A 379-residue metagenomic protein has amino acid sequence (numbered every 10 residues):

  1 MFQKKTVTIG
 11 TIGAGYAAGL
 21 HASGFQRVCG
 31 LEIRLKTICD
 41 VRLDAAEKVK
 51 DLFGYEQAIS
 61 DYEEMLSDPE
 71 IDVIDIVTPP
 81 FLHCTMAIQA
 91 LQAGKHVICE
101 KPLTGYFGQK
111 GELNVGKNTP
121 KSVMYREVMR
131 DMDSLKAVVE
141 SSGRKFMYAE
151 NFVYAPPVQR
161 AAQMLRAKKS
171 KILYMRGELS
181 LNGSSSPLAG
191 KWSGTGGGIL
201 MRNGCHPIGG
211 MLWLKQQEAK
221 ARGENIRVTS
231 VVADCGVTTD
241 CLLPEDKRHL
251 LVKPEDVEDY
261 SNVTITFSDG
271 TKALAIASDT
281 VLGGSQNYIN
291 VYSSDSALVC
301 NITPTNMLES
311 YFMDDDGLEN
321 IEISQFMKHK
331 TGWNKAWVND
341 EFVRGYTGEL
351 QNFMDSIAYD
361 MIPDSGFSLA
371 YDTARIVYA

Functional and structural regions predicted by a protein language model:
M1-F53: N-terminal Rossmann-like dinucleotide-binding module
M1-Q3, V73-D75, S141-R144, N352-A379: C-terminal helix-rich "cap/oligomerization" subdomain common to oxidoreductases
V73, C84-E150: Beta-strand-loop-alpha-helix segment that lines the small-molecule cofactor/substrate pocket of alpha/beta enzymes
V77-F81: N-terminal glycine-rich "phosphate-gripper" loop used for MgATP/nucleotide binding and carboxylate activation
S142, A149, A155-P187: Rossmann-like NAD(P)H-binding beta-loop-alpha module
N151, D240-P254, N290-S368: C-terminal glycine/acidic-rich active-site capping loop/insertion
S186-K272, A277-G284, S368, D372: Rossmann-like dinucleotide-binding domain that binds NAD(P)(H)
